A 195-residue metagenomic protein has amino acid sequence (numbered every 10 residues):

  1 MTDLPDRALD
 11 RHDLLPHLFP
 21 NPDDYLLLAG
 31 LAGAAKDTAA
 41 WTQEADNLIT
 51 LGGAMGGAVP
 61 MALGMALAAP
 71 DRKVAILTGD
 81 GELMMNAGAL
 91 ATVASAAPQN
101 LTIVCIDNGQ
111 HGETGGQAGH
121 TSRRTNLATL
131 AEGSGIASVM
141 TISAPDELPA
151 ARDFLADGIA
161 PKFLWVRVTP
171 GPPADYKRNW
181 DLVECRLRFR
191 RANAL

Functional and structural regions predicted by a protein language model:
M1-D3, A8-D13, Q43-E44, D157-L195: Glycine/aspartate-rich loop-and-adjacent alpha/beta segment that forms the canonical ThDP
M1-M55: Active-site diphosphate/adenylate-binding microenvironment
Y25-A29, N47, R72-I76, L101 (+1 more regions): Generic beta-sheet signal
L31-A35, N108-Q110, R167-P172: Glycine-rich beta-alpha junction loops
A40-D107: Thiamine diphosphate
N86-A96, E113-L130: Active-site-proximal loop->helix
S95-E113, T129-I136: A glycine-rich helix N-cap at a beta->alpha junction
A118-D153: Conserved thiamine diphosphate
